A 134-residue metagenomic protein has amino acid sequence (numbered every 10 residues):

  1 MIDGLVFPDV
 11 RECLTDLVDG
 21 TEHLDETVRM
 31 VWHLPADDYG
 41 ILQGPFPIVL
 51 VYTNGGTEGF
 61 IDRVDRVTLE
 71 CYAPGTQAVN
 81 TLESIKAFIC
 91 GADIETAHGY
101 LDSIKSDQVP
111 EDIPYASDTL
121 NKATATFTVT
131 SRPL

Functional and structural regions predicted by a protein language model:
M1-D16, T53-V64, Y100-L134: Short, charged interaction patches at domain edges and termini
M1-T57, A97: Small/polar-rich, solvent-exposed N-terminal microdomains that initiate assembly or binding
V64-C71: Active-site-adjacent structural patch at catalytic or cofactor/ligand-binding sites
C71-G75, V129-S131: Short beta-strand-to-loop capping motifs
A73-C90: Extracellular/virion structural assembly segments
G91-T96: Short catalytic/binding micro-motifs of nucleotide second-messenger systems
